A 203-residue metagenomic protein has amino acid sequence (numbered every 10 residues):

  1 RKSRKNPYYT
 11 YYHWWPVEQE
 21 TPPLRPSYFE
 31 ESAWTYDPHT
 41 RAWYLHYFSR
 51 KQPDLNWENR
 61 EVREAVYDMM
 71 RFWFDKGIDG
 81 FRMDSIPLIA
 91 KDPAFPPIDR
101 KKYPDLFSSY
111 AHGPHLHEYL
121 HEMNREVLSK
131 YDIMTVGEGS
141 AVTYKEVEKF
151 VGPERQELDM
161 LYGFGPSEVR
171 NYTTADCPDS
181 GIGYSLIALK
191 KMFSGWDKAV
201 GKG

Functional and structural regions predicted by a protein language model:
R1-K76, I89-S108, Y144-K145, D159-G165: Substrate-binding/active-site clefts of carbohydrate-active enzymes
K2-L24, L120-G203: Conserved alpha/beta catalytic core and glycan-binding cleft of carbohydrate-active enzymes
W57, F107-P114, S180, Y184: Alpha-helix capping and helix-loop boundary segments enriched in small/acidic/polar residues
E58, V62-W73, G77, L116-M123 (+1 more regions): Alpha-helical packing segments of well-folded alpha/beta enzyme cores
V66, W73, F81-D84, T135: Conserved, mostly hydrophobic/aromatic
S85-L88, E138-S140: Short, well-ordered beta-to-alpha junction loops that form the rim of enzyme active sites and present histidine/acidic
P96-I133: Alpha-helix-loop-beta-strand connector modules within alpha/beta enzyme cores
